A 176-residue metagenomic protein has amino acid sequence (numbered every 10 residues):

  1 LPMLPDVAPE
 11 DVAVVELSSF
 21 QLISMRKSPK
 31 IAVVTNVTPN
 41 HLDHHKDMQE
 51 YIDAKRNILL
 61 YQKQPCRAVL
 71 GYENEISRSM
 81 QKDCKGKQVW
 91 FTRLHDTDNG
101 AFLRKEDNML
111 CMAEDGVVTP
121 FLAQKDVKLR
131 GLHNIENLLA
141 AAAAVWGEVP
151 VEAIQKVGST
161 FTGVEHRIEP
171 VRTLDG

Functional and structural regions predicted by a protein language model:
M3, A8-E10, P29, V34-G176: Acidic, Mg2+-coordinating active-site environments of NTP-dependent enzymes
D11-S19: Switch II (G3) loop of P-loop NTPases
L22: Carbohydrate-associated surface elements
R26: Hydrophobic Walker B segment
